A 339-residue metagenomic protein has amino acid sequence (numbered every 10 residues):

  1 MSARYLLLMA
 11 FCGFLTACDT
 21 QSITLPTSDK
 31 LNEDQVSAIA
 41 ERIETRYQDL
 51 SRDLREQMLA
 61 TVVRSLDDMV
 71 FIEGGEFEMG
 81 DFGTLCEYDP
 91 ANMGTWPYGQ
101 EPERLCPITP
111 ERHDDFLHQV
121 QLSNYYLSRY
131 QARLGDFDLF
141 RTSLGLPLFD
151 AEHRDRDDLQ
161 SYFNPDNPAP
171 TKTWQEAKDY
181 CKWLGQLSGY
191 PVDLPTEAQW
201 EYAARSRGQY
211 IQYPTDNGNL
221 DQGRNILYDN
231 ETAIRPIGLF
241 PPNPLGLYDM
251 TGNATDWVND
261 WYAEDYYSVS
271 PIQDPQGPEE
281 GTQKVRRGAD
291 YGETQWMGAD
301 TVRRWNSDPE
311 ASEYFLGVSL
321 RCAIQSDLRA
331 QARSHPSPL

Functional and structural regions predicted by a protein language model:
M1-L7: Bacterial N-terminal signal peptides that target proteins for export
L8-F14: Bacterial N-terminal signal peptides
D19-I39, T45-Q48, L54, D67 (+2 more regions): Disulfide-stabilized, aromatic/cysteine-rich ligand-recognition loop
Q57-L59, L105-F116, P244, R304-A311: Short, P/G- and charge-enriched loop/turn segments at secondary-structure junctions
T61-F149, G252: A short glycine-rich, aromatic-capped structural motif
D67, L117, L122, N164 (+3 more regions): Short coil/loop residues immediately preceding or within conserved phosphate-binding loops of NTP-utilizing enzyme
I72, E78, G83, N92-G99 (+3 more regions): Functional-site microenvironments in short loops/helix caps that host divalent-cation chemistry
S143-H153, Y210-Y213: Cytochrome P450 catalytic domain signature, combining two hallmark sequence patches
